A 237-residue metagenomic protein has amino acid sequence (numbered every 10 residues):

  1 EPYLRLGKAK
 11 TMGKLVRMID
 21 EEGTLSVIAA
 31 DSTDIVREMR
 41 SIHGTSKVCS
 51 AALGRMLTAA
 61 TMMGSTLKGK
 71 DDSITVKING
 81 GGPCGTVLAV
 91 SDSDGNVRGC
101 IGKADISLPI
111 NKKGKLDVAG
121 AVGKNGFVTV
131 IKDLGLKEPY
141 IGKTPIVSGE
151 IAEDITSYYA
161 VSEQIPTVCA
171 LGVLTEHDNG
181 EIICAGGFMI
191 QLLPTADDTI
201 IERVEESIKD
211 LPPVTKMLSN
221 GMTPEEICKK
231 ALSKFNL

Functional and structural regions predicted by a protein language model:
G7-N236: Interaction interfaces in information-processing and related assembly proteins
